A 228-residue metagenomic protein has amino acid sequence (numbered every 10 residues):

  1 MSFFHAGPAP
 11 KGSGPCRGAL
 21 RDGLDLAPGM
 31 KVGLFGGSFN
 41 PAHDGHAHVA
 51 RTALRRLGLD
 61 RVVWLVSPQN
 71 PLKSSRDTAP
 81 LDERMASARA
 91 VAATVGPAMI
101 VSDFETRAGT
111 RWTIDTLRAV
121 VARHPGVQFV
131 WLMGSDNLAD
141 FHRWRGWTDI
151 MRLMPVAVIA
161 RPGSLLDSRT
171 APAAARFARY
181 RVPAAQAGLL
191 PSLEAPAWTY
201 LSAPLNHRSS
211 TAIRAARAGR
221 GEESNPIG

Functional and structural regions predicted by a protein language model:
S2-G228: Nucleotidyltransferase catalytic core that binds NTPs
